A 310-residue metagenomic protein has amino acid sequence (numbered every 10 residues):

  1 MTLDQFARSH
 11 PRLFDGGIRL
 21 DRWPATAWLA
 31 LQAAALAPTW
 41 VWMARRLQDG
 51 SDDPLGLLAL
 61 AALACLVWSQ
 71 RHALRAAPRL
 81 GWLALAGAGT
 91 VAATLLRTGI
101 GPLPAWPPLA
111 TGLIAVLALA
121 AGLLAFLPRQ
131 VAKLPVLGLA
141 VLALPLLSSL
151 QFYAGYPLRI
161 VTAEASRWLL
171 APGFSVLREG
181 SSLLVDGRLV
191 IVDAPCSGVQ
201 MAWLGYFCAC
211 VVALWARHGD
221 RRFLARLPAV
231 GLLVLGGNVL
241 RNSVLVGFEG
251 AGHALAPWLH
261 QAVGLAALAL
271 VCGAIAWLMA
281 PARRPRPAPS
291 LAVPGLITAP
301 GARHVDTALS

Functional and structural regions predicted by a protein language model:
T2-S310: Hydrophobic N-terminal alpha-helices or hydrophobic patches in metabolic proteins across all domains of life
